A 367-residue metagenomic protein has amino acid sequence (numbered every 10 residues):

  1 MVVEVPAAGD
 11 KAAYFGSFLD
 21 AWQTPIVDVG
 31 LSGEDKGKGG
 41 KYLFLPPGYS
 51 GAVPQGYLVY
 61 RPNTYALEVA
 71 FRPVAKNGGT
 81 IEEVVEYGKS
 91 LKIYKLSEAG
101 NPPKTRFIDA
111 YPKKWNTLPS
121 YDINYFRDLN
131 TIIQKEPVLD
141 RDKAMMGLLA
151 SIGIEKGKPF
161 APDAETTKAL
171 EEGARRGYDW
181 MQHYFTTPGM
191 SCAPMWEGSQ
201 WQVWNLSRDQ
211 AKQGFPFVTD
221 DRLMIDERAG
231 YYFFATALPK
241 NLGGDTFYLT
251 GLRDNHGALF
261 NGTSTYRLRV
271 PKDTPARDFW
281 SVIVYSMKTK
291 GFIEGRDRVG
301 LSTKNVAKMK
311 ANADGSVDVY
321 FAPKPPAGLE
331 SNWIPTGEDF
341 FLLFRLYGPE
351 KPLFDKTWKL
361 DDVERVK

Functional and structural regions predicted by a protein language model:
M1-K367: A compositional/structural signature for long, glycine/proline-rich flexible linkers and loops on extracytoplasmic
